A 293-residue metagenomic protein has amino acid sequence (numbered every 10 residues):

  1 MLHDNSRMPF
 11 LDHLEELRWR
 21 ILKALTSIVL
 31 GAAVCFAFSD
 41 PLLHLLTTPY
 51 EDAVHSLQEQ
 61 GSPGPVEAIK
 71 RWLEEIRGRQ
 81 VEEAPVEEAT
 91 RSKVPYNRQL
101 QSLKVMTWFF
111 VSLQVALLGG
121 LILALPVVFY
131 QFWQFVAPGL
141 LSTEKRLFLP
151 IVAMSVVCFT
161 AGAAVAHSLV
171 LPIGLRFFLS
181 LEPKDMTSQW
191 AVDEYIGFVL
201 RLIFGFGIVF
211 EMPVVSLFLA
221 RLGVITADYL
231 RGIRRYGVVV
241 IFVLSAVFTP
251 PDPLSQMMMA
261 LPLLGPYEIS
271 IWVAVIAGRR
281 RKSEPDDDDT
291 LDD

Functional and structural regions predicted by a protein language model:
M1-D293: Membrane topogenic/interface segments and analogous intrinsically disordered interaction regions
